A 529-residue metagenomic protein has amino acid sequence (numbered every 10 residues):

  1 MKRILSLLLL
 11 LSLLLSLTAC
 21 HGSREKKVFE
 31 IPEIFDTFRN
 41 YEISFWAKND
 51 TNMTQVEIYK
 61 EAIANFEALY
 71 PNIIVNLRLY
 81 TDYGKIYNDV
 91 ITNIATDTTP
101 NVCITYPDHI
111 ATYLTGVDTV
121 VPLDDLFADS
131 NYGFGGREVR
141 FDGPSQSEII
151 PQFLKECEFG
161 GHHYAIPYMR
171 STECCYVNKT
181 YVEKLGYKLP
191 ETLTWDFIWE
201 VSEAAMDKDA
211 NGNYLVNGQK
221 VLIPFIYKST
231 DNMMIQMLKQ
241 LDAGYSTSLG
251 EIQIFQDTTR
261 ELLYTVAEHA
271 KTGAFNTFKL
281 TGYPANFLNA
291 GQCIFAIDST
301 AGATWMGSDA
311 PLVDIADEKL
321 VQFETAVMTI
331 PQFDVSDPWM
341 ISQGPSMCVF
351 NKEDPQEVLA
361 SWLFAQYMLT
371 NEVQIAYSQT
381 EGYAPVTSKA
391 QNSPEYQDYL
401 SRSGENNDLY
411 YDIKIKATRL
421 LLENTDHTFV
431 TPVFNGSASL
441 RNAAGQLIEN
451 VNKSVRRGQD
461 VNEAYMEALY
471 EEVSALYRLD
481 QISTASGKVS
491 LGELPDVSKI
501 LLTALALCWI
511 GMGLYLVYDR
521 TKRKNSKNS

Functional and structural regions predicted by a protein language model:
T18-A19: C-terminal motif of bacterial Sec signal peptides marking the signal peptidase cleavage site
F38-F45, N49-A111, N286: Early extracytoplasmic/lumenal segment of secretory-pathway proteins
P107-T172, Y214-G218, A316-P331: Hinge/lid segment of periplasmic solute-binding proteins
K155-Y168, E173, F197-I252: Extracytoplasmic/periplasmic solute-binding protein
V201-E203, S248-T281, T325-A326, I330: Glycine-centered hinge/linker elements that transmit conformational signals in sensory and ligand-binding systems
Y264, E268-F275, P311-A390: Extracytoplasmic/periplasmic substrate-recognition and gating elements
T325-Q332, Q379-N452: Long, aromatic- and glycine/proline-rich binding clefts that accommodate carbohydrate-like moieties
I413-S529: Conserved C-terminal helix/tail region of periplasmic/extracytoplasmic solute-binding proteins
